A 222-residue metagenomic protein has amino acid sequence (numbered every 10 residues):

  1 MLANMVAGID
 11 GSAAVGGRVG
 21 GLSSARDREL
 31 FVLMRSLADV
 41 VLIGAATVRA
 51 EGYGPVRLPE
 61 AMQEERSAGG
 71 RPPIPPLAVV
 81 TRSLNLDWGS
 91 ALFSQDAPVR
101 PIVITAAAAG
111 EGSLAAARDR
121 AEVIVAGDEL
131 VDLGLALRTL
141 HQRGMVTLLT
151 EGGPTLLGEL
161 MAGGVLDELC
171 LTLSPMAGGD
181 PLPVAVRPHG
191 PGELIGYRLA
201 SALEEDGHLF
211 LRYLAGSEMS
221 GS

Functional and structural regions predicted by a protein language model:
M1-S222: Enzymes that bind and transform nitrogen-containing heteroaromatic metabolites
